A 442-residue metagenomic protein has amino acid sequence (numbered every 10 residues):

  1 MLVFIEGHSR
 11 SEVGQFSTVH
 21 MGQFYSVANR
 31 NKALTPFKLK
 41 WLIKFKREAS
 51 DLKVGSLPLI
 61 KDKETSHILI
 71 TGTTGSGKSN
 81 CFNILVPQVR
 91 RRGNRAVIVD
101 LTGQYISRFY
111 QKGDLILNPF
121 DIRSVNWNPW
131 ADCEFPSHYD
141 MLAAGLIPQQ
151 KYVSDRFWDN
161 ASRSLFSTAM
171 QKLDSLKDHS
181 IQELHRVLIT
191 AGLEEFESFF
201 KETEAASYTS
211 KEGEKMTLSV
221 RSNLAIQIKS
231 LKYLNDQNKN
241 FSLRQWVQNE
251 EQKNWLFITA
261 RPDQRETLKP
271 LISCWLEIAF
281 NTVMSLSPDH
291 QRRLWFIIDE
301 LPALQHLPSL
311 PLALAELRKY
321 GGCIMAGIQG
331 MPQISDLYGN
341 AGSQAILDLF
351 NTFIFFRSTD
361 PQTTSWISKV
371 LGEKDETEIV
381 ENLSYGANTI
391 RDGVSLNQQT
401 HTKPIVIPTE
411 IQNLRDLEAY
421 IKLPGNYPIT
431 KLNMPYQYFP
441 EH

Functional and structural regions predicted by a protein language model:
M1-S76, N80-C81, L85-P87, F241 (+5 more regions): Basic- and hydrophobic-enriched, low-structure N-terminal and domain-boundary segments that flank ATP-binding catalytic
K63-E64, I68-C323, Y338-N340, L349 (+1 more regions): P-loop NTPase motor domains
L101, Q329-Q333: Conserved H-loop
L117-F120, I328, R357: Short beta->alpha connector loops at strand-helix junctions that form conserved, small/polar/Pro-enriched
P332-Q344: Glycine-rich, charge-decorated loop segments at or immediately adjacent to ligand/cofactor-binding or catalytic sites
G342-E373: Conserved P-loop NTPase catalytic core
D360, I367-S368, Y385-S395: Preference for solvent-exposed, low-hydrophobicity sequence contexts
